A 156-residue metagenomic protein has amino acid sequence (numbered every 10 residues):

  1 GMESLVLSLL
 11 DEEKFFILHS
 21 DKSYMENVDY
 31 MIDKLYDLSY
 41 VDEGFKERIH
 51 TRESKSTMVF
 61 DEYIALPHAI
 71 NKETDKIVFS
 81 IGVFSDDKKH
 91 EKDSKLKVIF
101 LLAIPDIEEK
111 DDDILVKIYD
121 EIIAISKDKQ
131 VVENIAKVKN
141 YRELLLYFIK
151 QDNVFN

Functional and structural regions predicted by a protein language model:
G1-N156: Cytosolic covalent-transfer regions centered on His/Cys nucleophiles that carry phosphoryl or persulfide groups
